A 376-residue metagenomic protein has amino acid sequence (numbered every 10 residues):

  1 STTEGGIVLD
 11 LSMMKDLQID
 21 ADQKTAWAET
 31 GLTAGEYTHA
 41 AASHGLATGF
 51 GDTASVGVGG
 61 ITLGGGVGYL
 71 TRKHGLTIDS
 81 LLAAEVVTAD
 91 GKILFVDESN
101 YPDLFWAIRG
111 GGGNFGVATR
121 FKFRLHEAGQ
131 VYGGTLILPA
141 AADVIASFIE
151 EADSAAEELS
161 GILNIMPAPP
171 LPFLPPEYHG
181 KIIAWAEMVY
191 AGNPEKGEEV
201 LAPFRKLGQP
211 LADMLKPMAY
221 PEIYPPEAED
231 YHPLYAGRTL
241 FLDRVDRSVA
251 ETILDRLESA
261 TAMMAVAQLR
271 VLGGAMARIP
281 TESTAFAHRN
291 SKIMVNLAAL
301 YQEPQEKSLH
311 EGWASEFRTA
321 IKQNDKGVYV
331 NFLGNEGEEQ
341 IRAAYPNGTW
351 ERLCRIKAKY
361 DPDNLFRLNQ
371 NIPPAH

Functional and structural regions predicted by a protein language model:
S1-H376: Soluble FAD-dependent oxygen oxidases
